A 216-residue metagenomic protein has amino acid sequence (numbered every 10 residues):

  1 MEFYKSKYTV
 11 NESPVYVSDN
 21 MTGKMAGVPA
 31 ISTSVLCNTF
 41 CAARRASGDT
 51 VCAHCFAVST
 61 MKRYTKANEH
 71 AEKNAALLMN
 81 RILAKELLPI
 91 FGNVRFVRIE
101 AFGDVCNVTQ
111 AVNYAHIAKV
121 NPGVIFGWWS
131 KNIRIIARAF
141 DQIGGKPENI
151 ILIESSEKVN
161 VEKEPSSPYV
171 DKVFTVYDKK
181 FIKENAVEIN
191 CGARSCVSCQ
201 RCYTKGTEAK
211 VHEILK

Functional and structural regions predicted by a protein language model:
M1-K216: Class I S-adenosyl-L-methionine
